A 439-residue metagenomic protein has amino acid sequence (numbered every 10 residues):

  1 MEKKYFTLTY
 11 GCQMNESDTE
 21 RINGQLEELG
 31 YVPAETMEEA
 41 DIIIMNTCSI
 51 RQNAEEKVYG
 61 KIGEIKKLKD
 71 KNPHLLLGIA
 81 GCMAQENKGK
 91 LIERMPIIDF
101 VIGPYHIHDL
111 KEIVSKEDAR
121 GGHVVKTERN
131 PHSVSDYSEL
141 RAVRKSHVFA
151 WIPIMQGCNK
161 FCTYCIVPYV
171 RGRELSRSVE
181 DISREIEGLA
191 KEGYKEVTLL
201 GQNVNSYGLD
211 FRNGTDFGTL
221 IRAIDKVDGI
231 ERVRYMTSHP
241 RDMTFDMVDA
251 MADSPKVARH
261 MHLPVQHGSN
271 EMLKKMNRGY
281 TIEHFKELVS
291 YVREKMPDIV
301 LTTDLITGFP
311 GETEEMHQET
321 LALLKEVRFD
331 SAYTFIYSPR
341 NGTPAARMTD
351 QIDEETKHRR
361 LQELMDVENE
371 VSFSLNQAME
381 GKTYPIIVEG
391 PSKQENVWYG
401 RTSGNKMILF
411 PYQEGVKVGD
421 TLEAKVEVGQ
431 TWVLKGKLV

Functional and structural regions predicted by a protein language model:
M1-Y207, D246, M261, E283-E294 (+3 more regions): Proteins enriched for Cys/Gly/acidic motifs involved in redox and nucleic-acid/cofactor modification
F6, R347-V439: Terminal RNA-binding accessory module
T9, T237, V265-H267, V388-G390 (+1 more regions): Flexible glycine-/small-residue-rich
C12, G208-D225, G229, M276 (+1 more regions): Radical SAM enzyme [4Fe-4S]-AdoMet core and its adjacent flexible, acidic and glycine-rich loops/tails across
H74-G78, E86, L91, K191-E315 (+1 more regions): Conserved SAM/AdoMet-binding glycine-rich loop
H108, K160, N205, R241 (+3 more regions): Glycine-centered loop/turn positions within well-structured domains that cap or flank conserved ligand/cofactor-binding
R144-V148, C158-K160, V257, H267 (+5 more regions): Short flexible coil/turn linkers enriched for glycine and charged/polar residues that connect secondary-structure
C162, I182, L199, Y235 (+7 more regions): Conserved, mostly hydrophobic/aromatic
